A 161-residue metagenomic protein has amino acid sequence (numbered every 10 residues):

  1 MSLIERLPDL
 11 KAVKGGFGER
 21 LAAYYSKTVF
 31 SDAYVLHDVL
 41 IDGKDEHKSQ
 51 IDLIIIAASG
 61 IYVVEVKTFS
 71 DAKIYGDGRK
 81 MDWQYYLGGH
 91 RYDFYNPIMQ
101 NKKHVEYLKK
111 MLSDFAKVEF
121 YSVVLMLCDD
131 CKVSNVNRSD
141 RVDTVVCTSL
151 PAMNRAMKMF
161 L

Functional and structural regions predicted by a protein language model:
M1-Q50, I56-I61, K67-S70, Y75 (+1 more regions): Surface-exposed interaction regions that form or flank ligand-binding interfaces
